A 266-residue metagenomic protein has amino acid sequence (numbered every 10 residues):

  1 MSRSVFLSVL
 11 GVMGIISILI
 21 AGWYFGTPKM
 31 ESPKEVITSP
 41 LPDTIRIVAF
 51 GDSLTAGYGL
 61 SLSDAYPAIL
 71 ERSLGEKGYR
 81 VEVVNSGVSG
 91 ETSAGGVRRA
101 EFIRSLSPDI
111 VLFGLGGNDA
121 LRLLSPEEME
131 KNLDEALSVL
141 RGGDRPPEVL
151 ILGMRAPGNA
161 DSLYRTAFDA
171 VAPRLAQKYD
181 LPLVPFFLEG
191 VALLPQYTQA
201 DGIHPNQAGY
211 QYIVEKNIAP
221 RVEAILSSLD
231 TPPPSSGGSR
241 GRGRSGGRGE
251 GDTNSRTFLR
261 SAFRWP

Functional and structural regions predicted by a protein language model:
M1-I37: N-terminal membrane-anchoring alpha-helices
S2-S8, V97-S235, R242, G246-D252 (+1 more regions): Alpha-helical cap/lid subdomain in secreted, periplasmic, or secretory-pathway luminal O-acyl-processing enzymes
G14, W23-F25, G241, G249-T253: Compositionally biased, low-complexity segments enriched in small residues
T27-S89, R99-S107: Serine-esterase "nucleophile elbow" of acetyl-processing enzymes
L54-G57, S61, G87-E91, N118-L121 (+1 more regions): Short histidine/acidic/glycine/proline-rich micro-motifs that form metal- and phosphate-coordinating active-site loops
A94: N-terminal carbohydrate-binding/catalytic regions of secreted carbohydrate-active enzymes
P266: N-terminal, positively charged nucleic-acid-binding surface of large information/translation enzymes
